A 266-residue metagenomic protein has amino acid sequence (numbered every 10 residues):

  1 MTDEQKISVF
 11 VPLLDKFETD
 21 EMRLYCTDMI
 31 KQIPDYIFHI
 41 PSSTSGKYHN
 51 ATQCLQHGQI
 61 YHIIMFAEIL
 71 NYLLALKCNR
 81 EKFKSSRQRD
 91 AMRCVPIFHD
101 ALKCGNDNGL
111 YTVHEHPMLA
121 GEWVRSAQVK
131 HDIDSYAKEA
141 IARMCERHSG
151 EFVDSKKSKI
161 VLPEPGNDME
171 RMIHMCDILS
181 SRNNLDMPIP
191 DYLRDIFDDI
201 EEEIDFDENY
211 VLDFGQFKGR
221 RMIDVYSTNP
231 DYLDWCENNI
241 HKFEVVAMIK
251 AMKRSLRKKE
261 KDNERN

Functional and structural regions predicted by a protein language model:
M1-N108: Acidic/His-rich, divalent-metal-binding segments that scaffold phosphate/diphosphate chemistry
T2-I7, H114-G121, D213: Short acidic alpha-helix initiation/capping motifs at coil-to-helix transition points, especially at protein N-termini
I7, R23, K138, N229-P230: Alpha-helix initiation and N-capping motif
V11, A67, N71, A75 (+2 more regions): Amphipathic alpha-helical segments within well-ordered protein domains
P34, D100, I178, Q216-R220: Conformational gate/switch positions in structured elements
N50-L55, K82-Y192: Divalent metal-dependent catalytic cores for phosphoryl transfer on phosphate-bearing substrates
D199-N266: Accessory DNA-engaging acidic/polar modules
